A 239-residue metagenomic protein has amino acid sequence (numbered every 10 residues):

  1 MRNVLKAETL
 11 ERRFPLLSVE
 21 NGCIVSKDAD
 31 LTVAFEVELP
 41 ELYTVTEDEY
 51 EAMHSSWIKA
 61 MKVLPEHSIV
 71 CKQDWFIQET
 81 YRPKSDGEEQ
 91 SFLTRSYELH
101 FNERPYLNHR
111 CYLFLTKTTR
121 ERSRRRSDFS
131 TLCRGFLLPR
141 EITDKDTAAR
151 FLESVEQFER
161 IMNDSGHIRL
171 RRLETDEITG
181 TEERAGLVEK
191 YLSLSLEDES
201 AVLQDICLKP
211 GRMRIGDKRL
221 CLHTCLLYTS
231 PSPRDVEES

Functional and structural regions predicted by a protein language model:
M1-S230, R234, S239: Extended, folded cores of ATP/NTP-driven motor/assembly subunits in large transport and secretion machines
